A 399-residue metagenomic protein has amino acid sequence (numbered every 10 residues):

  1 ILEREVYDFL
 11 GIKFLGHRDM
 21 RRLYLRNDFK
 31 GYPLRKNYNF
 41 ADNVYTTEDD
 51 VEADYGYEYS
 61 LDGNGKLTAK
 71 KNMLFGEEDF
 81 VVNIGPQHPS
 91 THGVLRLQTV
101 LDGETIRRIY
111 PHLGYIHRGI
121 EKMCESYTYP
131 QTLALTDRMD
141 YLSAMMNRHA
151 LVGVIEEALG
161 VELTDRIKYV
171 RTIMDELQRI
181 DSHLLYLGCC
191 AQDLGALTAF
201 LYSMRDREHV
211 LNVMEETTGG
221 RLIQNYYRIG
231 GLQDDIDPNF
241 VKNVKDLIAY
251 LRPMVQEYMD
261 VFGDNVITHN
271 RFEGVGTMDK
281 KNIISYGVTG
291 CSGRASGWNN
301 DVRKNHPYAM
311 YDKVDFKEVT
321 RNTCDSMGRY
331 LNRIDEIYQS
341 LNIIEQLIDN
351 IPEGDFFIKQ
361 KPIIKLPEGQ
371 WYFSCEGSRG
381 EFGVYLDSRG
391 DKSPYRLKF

Functional and structural regions predicted by a protein language model:
I1-D79, N83-S90, V94, L135 (+1 more regions): Conserved helix-adjacent loop modules within structured domains
N27, D62-H92, V100-F399: Active-site bordering "gate/hinge" segments that shape substrate access to catalytic or cofactor-binding pockets
L97: Conserved beta-strand and immediately adjacent loop positions that scaffold enzyme active sites
